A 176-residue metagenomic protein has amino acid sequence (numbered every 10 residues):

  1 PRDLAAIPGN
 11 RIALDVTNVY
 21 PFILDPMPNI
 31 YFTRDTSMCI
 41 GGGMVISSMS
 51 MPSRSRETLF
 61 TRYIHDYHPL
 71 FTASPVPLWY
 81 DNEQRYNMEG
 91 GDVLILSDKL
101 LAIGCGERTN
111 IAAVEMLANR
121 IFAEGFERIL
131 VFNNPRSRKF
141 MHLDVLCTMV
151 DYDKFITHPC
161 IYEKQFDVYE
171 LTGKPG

Functional and structural regions predicted by a protein language model:
P1-G176: The feature marks the mature, well-folded catalytic cores of soluble enzymes
